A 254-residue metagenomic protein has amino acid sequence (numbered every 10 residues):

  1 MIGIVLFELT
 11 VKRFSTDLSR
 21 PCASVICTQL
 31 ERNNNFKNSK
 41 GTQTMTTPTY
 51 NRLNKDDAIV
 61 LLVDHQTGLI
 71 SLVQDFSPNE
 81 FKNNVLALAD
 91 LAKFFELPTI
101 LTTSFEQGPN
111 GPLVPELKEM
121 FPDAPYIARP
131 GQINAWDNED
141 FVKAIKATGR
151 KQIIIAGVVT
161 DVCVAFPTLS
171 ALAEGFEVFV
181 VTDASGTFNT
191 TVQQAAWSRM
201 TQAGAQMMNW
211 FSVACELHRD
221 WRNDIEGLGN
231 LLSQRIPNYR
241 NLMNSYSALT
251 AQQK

Functional and structural regions predicted by a protein language model:
D17, N33-N38: Intrinsic-disorder-associated, low-complexity terminal segments enriched in Asp/Asn/His/Tyr and depleted of Lys/Arg
N38-G131, A147, E177, Q194-T201 (+3 more regions): Active-site acidic carboxylates
G131-K143: Short phosphate-binding loop-to-helix
I145-K151: Glycine-rich phosphate-binding loop signature in dinucleotide/nucleotide-binding domains
Q152-A203: A contiguous pocket-lining binding segment that forms or flanks enzyme active sites
